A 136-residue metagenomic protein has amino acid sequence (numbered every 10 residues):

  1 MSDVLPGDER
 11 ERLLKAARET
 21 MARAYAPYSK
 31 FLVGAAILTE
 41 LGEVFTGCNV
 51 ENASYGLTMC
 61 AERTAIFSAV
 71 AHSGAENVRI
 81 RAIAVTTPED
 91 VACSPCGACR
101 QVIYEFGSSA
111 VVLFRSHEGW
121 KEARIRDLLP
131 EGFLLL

Functional and structural regions predicted by a protein language model:
S2-A26, V78-L136: C-terminal binding/interaction regions
A16-E19, A61-A69: Short, well-ordered amphipathic alpha-helical segments that serve as non-catalytic structural scaffolds within diverse
K30-T39: Short beta-strand scaffold segments in enzyme catalytic cores
T39-L41, S116-H117: Short acidic-glycine loop/turn motifs at beta-strand connectors
N49-T64: Compact, glycine-rich, soluble single-domain proteins
V70-N77: Phosphate/pyrophosphate-binding loops at sites that engage ATP/ADP/AMP, CoA/4′-phosphopantetheine, polyphosphate
